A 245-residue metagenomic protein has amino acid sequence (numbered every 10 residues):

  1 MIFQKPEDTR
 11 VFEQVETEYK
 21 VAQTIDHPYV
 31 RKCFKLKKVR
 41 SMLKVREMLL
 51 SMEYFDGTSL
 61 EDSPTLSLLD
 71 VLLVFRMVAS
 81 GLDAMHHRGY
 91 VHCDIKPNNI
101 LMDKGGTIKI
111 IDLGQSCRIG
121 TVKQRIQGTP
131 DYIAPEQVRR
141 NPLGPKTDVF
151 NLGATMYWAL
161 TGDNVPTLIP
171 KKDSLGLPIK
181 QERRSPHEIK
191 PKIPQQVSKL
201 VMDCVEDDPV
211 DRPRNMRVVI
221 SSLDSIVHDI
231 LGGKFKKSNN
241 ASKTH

Functional and structural regions predicted by a protein language model:
P6-T24: AlphaC helix of the eukaryotic protein kinase fold
D26-K37: Conserved HxN/HPN-centered segment at the entrance to the catalytic loop of eukaryotic protein kinase-like domains
L43-T58: Conserved short submotifs of the Hanks-type protein kinase catalytic core that shape the nucleotide-binding pocket
V74-F75: Activation segment signature within eukaryotic-like protein kinase domains
S80-Y90: Protein kinase catalytic-loop region centered on the HRD/HxD motif
Q124-E136: Conserved activation segment of eukaryotic-like protein kinases, specifically the C-terminal portion of the activation
D148: Conserved catalytic-loop aspartate of Hanks-type protein kinases
